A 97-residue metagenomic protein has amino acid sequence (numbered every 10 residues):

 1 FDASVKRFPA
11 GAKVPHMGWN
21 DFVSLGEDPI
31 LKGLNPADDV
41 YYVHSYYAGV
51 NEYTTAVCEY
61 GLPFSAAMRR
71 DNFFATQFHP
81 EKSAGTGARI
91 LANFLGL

Functional and structural regions predicted by a protein language model:
F1-L62: Pocket-forming structural segment of enzyme catalytic cores
W19, F73-A75: Short, solvent-exposed beta-strand edge segments and adjacent coil->beta transition regions
S24, R69-R70, G96: Conserved hydrophobic "DFG−1" position in protein kinase catalytic cores
A37, R69-F73: Beta-strand-turn-beta hairpins that frame and shape the catalytic cleft of phosphate-ester-processing enzymes
V43-Y47, A75-E81: Histidine-centered catalytic micro-motifs
Y53-T55, R69, A88-R89: Short aromatic-enriched loop/helix-cap "lid" or pocket-rim segments at secondary-structure transitions that line
P63-R69: Short, surface-exposed beta-strand/loop micro-motifs that present aromatic residues
F78-L97: Acyltransferase
